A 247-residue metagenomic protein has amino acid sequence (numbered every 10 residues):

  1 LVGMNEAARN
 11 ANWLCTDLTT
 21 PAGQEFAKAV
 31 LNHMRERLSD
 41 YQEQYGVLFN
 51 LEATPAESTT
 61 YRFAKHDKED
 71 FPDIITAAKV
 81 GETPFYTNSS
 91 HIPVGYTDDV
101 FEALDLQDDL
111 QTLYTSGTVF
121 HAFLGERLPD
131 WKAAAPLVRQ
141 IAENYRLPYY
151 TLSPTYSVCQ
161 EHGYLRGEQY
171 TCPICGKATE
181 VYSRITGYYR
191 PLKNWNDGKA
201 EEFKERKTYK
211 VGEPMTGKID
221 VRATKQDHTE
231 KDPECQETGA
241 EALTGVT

Functional and structural regions predicted by a protein language model:
L1-K225, E230, G239, L243-V246: Long, C-terminal-biased catalytic regions of enzyme "large/alpha" subunits
